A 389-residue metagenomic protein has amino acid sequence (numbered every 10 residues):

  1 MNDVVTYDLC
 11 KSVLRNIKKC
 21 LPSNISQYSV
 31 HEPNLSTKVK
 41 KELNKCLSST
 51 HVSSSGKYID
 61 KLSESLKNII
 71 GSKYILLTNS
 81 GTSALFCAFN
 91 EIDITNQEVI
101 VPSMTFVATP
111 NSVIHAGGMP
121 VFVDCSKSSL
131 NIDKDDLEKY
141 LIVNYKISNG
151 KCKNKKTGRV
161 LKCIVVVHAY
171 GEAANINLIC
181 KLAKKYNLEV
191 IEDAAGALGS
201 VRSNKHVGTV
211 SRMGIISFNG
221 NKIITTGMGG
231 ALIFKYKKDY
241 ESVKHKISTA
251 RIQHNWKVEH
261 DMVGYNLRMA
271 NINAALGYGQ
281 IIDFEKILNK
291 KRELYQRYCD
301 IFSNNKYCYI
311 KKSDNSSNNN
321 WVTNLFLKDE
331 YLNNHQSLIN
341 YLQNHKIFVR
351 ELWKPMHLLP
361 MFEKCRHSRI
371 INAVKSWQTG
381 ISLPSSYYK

Functional and structural regions predicted by a protein language model:
M1-V52, L383-P384: N-terminal "arm"/small-domain region of PLP-dependent enzymes with the aminotransferase-like
V52-E98, M104, S112-I114, F122-D124 (+2 more regions): Phosphate-binding glycine-rich loop
D60-E64, I69-K73, D135, I147-R159 (+5 more regions): PLP-dependent aminotransferase class I/II
N111-V113, L182, H206, I272: Hydrophobic/aromatic ligand-binding patch that stacks against planar heteroaromatic rings of cofactors or nucleotides
I114, C180, K184, Q343: Anion (oxyanion) recognition and catalysis
G117: Structured binding elements
S128-T226, I233, K237-K238: Active-site phosphate-binding strand-loop segment of PLP-dependent enzymes
